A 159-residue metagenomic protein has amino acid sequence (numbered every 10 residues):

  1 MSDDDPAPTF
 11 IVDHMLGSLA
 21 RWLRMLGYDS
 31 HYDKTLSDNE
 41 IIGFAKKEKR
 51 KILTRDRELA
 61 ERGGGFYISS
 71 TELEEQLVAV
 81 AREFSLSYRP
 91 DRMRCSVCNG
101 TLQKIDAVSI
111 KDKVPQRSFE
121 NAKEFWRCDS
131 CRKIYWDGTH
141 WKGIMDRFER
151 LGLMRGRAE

Functional and structural regions predicted by a protein language model:
M1-P90: Long, charged N-terminal interaction/targeting segments
F44-K47, I144, F148-E159: Short, intrinsically disordered terminal segments enriched in charged and Pro/Gly residues
R55, D137-G138: Replace "coordinates the UDP/GDP/TDP-sugar" with "coordinates nucleotide-activated sugar donors
Y88-R92, N121-E124: Short metal-coordination and nucleic-acid-contact micro-motifs, chiefly zinc-binding Cys/His arrays
C95-C98, C128-C131: Short cysteine-rich clusters marking metal-coordination/redox-active sites
G100-K104, W136: Short functional micro-motifs and their immediate structural scaffolds
A107-K113, T139-R150: Short cysteine/histidine-rich zinc-coordinating motifs and their immediately flanking basic loops
D112-F125: Short linker/helix segments within small regulatory modules
